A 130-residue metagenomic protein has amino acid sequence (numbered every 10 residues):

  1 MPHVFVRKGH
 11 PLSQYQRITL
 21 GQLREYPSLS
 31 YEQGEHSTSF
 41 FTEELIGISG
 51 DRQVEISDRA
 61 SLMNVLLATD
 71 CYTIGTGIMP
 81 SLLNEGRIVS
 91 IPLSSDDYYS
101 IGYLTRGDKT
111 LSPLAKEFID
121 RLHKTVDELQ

Functional and structural regions predicted by a protein language model:
M1, Y15, A60-T110: Beta-alpha-beta core module
M1-S28, E32: Flexible hinge/capping segments at coil-to-helix
K8, Y31-E35, G77, G107: Structural motif
L20-I48, L111-I119, L129: Secondary-structure junction motif
E44-V54, R87-I88: A local structural motif
K124-Q130: Generic C-terminal helix-cap and adjacent flexible tail
